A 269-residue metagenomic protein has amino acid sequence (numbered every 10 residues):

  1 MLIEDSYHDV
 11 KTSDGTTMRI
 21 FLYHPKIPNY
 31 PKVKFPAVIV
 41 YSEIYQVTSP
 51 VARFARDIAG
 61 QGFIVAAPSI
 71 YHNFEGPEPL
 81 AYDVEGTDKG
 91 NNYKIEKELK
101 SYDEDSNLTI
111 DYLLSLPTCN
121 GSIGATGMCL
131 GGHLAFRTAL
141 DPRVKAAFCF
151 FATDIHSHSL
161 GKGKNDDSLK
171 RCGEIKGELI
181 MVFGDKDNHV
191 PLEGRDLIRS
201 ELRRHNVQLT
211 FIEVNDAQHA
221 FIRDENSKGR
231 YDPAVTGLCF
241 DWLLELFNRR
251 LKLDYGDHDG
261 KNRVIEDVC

Functional and structural regions predicted by a protein language model:
M1-C269: N-terminal cap/leader regions of alpha/beta-hydrolase-fold enzymes, predominantly small-molecule hydrolases
